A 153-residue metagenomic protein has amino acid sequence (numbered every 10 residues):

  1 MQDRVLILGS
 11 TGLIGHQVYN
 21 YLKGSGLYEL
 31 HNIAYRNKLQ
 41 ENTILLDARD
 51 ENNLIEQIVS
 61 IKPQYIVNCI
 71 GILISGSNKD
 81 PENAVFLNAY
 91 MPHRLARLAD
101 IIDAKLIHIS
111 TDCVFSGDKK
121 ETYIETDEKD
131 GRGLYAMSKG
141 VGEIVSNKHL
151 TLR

Functional and structural regions predicted by a protein language model:
Q2-S25: N-terminal Rossmann NAD(P)H-binding glycine-rich loop of SDR-like oxidoreductase domains
L8, I33, C69-I70, L106-D112 (+1 more regions): SDR active-site strand-loop-helix element
S10, N32-L39, M137-S138: Short, polar loop motifs at secondary-structure junctions
S25-H31: A generic structural motif
Y35-E51: Rossmann-fold cofactor-recognition segment
L46-L87: NAD(P)H-binding glycine-rich loop region in Rossmannoid oxidoreductase-like domains and their noncatalytic homologs
Q64, K79-I107: NAD(P)-cofactor binding segment of oxidoreductase domains
F86, Y90-R94, V114-L152: Catalytic helix-loop patch of NAD(P)-dependent Rossmann-fold dehydrogenases
